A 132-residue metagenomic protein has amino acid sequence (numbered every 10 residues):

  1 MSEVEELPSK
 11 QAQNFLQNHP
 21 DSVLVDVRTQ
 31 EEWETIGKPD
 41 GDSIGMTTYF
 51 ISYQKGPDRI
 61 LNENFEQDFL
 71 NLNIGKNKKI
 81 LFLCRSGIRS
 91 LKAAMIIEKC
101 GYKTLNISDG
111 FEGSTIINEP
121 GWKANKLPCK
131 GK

Functional and structural regions predicted by a protein language model:
M1-S22, Q30-K79, S90-K132: Rhodanese-like catalytic fold shared by cysteine-dependent sulfurtransferases and DSP/PTP-type phosphatases
D26: Conserved active-site aspartate in kinases
L83: Short, surface-exposed ligand- or partner-binding patches at beta-edge/loop junctions that are enriched in aromatics
G87: Conserved G/P- and acidic residue-centered "switch" motifs that form tight phosphate/ATP-binding loops in soluble
